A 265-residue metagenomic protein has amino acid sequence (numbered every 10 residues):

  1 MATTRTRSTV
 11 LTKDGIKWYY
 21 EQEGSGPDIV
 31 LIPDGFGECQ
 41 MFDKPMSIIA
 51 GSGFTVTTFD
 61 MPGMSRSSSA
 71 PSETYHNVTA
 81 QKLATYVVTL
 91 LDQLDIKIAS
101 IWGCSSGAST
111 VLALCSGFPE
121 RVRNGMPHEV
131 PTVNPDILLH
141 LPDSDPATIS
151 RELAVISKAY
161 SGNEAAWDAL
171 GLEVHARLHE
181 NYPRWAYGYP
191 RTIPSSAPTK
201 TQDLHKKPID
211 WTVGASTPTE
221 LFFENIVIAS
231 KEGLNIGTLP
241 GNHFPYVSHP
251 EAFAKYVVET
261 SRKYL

Functional and structural regions predicted by a protein language model:
T9-S69: Conserved HGGG/HGGXW glycine-rich cap/lid loop of the alpha/beta-hydrolase fold
L31-G35, S105, G214: Glycine-rich His-Gly loop
T55-S100: Active-site loop/oxyanion-hole signature of alpha/beta-hydrolase fold enzymes
D60-S65, P131, P240-N242: Short beta-to-alpha linker loops that shape the active-site pocket of alpha/beta-hydrolase fold enzymes
K97-N134: Conserved hydrolase catalytic core segment
V130-I193: Helix-rich cap/lid subdomain of alpha/beta-hydrolase
R177-E232, I236-Y246: Conserved serine/cysteine hydrolase catalytic core
V247-S261: Post-His helix in hydrolase/transferase enzymes
